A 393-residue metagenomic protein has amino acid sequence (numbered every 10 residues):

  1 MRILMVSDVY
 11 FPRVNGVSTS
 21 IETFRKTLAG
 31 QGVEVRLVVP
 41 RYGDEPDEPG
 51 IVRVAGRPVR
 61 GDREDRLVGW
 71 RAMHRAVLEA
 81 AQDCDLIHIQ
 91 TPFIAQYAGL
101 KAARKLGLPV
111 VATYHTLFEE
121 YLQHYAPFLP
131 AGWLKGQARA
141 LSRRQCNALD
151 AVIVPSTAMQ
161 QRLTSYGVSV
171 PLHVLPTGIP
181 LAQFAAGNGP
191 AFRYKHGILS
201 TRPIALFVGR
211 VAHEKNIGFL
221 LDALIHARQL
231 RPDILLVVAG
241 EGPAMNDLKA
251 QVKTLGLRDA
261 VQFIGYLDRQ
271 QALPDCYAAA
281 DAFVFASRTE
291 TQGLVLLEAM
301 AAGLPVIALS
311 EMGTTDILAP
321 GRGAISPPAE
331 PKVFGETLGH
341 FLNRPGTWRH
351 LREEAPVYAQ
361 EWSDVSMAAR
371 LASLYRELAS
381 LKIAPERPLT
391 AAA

Functional and structural regions predicted by a protein language model:
T19, P203-Q229, L236, P243-K249 (+1 more regions): A conserved mid-protein helix/loop that constitutes part of the nucleotide-sugar donor-binding site
V39, V52, G132-N188: Donor nucleotide-sugar binding/catalytic pocket of nucleotide-sugar-dependent glycosyltransferases
A81, C146, Y266, P274-A280: Short alpha-helical donor nucleotide-sugar binding micro-motif in glycosyltransferases
P92, R288: Aromatic "clamp/platform" in nucleotide-sugar-dependent glycosyltransferases that forms part of the donor/acceptor
A185-I198: A short helix/loop element that forms part of the nucleotide-sugar donor recognition site in Leloir-type
N246-L267: Nucleotide-activated donor-binding/catalytic signature segment of Leloir-type glycosyltransferases, i.e., the conserved
P305-A308: Short hydrophobic beta-strand element within catalytic cores of glycosyltransferases and related nucleotide-activated
A319-K332, H340-G346: Conserved acidic donor-binding segment of nucleotide-sugar-dependent glycosyltransferases
